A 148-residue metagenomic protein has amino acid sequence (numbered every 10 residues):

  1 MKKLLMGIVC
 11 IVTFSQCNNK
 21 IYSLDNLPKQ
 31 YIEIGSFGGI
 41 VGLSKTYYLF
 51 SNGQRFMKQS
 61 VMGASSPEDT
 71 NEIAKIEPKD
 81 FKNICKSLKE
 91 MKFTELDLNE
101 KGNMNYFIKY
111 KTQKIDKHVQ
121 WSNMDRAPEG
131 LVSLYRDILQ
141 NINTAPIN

Functional and structural regions predicted by a protein language model:
M1-L24: Bacterial Sec-dependent N-terminal signal peptides
V9-I11, Y31, Y48, F107: Ordered hydrophobic segments in well-structured contexts
C17-G39, T70, K82, M91-N148: Short, well-ordered, aromatic-rich surface patches in folded extracellular/luminal domains
G38-P67: Post-signal-peptide N-terminal segment of Sec-exported extracytoplasmic proteins
K45-L49, N71-A74, Y106-I108: Hydrophobic/aromatic beta-strand elements that line small-molecule binding cavities or substrate pockets in beta-rich
K58-M91: A short-motif feature that recognizes glycine-rich, charge-decorated loops that bind or process nucleotide phosphates
